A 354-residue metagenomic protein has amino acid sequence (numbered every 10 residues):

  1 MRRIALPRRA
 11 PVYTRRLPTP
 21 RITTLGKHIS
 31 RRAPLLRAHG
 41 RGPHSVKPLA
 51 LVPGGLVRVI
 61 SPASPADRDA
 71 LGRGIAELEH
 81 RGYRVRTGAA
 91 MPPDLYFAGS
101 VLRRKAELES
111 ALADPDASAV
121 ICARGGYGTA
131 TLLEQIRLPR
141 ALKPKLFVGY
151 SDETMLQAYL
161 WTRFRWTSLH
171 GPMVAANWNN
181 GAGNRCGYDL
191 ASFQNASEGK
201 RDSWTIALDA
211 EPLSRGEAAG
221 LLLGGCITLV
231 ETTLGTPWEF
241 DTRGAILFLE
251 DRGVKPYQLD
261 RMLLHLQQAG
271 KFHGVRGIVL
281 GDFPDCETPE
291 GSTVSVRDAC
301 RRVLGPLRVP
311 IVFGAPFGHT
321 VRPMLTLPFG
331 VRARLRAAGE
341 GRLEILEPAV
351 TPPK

Functional and structural regions predicted by a protein language model:
H44-D116: ATP/NTP phosphate-donor binding region
V59, V120, D152, V230 (+2 more regions): Buried hydrophobic positions in well-ordered alpha/beta secondary-structure cores of metabolic enzymes
P65-E77, E217, L221-R252: Conserved beta-alpha junction segments in alpha/beta enzyme cores
A119-A130, Y150: N-terminal glycine-rich "phosphate-gripper" loop used for MgATP/nucleotide binding and carboxylate activation
L138-Y159, T167-V174, L307-P310: Short, acidic/small-residue loops that bind anionic groups at enzyme active sites
R165-L229, G235: Conserved anion/nucleotide-ligand pocket segment
W238-V296: Internal helical hairpin/lid segments
D285-K354: ATP/nucleoside-binding phosphotransfer catalytic cores, i.e., glycine-rich phosphate-binding loops
